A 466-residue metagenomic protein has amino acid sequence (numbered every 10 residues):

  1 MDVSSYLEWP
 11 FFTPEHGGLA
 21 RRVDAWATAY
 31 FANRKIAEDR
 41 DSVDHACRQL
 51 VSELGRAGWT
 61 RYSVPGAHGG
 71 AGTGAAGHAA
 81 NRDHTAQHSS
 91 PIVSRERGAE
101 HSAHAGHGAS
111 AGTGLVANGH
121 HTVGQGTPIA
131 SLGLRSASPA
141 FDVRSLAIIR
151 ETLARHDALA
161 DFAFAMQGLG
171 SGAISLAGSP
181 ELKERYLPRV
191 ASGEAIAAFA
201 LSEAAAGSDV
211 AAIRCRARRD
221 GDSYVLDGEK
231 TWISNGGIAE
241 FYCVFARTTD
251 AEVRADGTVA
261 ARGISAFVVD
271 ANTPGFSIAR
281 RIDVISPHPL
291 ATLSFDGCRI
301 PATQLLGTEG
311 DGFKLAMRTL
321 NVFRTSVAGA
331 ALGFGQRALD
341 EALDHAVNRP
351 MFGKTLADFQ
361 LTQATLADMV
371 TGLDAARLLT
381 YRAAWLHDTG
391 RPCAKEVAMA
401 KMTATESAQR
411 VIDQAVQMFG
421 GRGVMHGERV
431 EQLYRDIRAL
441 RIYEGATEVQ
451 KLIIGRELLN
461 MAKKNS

Functional and structural regions predicted by a protein language model:
M1-H84, V93, H101-H107, A111-R155 (+6 more regions): Alpha-helical interface subdomain recognition
G58, R150-A154, A246, V269-P274 (+1 more regions): Short Ser/Thr-interspersed hydrophobic loop/turn segments at strand-loop and sheet-helix junctions that line or gate
A158-E181, G207: N-terminal glycine-rich flavin-associated loop
G178, I196-R218: A gly/ser-rich beta-alpha-beta helix-loop segment of oxidoreductase catalytic cores
A206-G207, T231-G237, V284-I285, V322-S326 (+1 more regions): Glycine-rich phosphate/pyrophosphate-binding beta-alpha loops
S223, D227-S277: A short core secondary-structure module
N272-R299: Flexible, small-/acidic-enriched active-site or ligand-binding loops
G297-L315: Long, acidic (Asp/Glu-rich), low-complexity accessory segments flanking structured domains
